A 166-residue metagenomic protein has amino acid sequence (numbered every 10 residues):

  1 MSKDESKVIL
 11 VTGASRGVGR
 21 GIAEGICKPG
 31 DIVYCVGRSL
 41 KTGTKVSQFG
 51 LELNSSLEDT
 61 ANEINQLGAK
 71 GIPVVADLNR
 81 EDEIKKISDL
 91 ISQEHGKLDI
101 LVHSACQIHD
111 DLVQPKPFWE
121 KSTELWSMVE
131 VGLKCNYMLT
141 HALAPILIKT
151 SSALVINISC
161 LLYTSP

Functional and structural regions predicted by a protein language model:
K7, A69-K70, K97-L98, L147-L161: Active-site loop of short-chain dehydrogenase/reductase
T12, L98-D110, G132, N157: Rossmann-fold scaffold of SDR-type NAD(P)-dependent oxidoreductases
S15-R16: Conserved glycine-rich cofactor-binding loop
P29-D59: Conserved glycine-rich Rossmann-like NAD(P)H-binding loop of the short-chain dehydrogenase/reductase
F49-E58, K85, C106-W126, K149: Conserved mid-core segment of classical short-chain dehydrogenase/reductases
A61, N65, I72-V75, R80-G96: Conserved amphipathic alpha-helix within the SDR
D99, W119-M138, S152, I156: Catalytic Tyr-X3-Lys loop
Y163-P166: Conserved small/polar residues in nucleotide/adenosyl-binding loops
